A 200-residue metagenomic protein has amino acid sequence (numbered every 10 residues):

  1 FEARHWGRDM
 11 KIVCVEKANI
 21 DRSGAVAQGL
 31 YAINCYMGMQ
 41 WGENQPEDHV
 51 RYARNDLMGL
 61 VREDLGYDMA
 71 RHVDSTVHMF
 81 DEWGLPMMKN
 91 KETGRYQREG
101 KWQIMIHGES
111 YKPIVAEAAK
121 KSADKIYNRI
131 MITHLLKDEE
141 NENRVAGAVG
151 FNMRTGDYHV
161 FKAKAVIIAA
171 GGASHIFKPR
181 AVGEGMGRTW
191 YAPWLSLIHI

Functional and structural regions predicted by a protein language model:
F1-E2, V26-A27, P179-A181: Short amphipathic alpha-helical segments
F1-V13: N-terminal Rossmann-like FAD-binding beta1-loop-alpha1 element of flavoenzymes
E2, G24-A25, V166, P193: Hydrophobic/aromatic ligand-binding patch that stacks against planar heteroaromatic rings of cofactors or nucleotides
M10-K11, K17-A146, N152-D157, A173-H175: Conserved N-terminal/central alpha/beta ligand/cofactor-binding core
F161-A170: Short hydrophobic core segments
A170-R180: Flavin (primarily FAD) binding-site architecture
K178-P193: A conserved FAD-binding loop/helix module that cradles the flavin
I198-I200: Conserved small/polar residues in nucleotide/adenosyl-binding loops
